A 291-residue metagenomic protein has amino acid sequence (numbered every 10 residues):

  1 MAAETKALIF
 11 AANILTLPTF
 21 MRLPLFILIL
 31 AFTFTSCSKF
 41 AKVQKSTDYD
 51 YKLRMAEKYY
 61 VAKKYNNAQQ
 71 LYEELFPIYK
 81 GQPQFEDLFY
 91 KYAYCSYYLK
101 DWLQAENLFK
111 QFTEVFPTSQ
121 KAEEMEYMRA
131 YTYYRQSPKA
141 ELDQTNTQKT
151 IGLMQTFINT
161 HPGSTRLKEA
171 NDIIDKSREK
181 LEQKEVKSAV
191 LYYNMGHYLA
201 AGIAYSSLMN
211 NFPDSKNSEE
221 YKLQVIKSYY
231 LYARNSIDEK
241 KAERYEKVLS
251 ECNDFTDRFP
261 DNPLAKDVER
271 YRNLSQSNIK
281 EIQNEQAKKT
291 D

Functional and structural regions predicted by a protein language model:
A2-C37: Sec-dependent bacterial lipoprotein signal peptides
A11, L25, F34-D291: Acidic, polar-rich low-complexity tracts and alpha-helical solenoid repeat scaffolds
